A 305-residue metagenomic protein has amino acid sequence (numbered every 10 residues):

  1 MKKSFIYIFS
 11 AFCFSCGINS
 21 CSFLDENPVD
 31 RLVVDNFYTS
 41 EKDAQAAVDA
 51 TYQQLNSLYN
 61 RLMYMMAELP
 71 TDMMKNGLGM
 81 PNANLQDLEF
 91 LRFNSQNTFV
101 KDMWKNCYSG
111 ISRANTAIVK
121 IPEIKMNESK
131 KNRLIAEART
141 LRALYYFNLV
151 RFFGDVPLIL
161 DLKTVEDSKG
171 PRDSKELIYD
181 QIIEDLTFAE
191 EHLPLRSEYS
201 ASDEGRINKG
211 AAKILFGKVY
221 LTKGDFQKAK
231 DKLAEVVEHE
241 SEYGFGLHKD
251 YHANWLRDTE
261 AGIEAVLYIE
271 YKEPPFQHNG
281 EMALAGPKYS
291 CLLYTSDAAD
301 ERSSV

Functional and structural regions predicted by a protein language model:
M1-I8: Bacterial N-terminal signal peptides that target proteins for export
S22-M80, Y179, T187-E190, R206-S296 (+1 more regions): An aromatic- and glycine-enriched ligand-binding surface/loop that stacks and positions planar moieties
D30-V34, R92-S95, L160-D167: Short linear capping/connector segments at secondary-structure termini
S40-E41, Q45-Y59, M80-F153, K169 (+2 more regions): Conserved, well-structured interaction surfaces
V150-R151, P157, T222-G224: Short coil/turn linking the two alpha-helices of tandem helical-hairpin repeats
D155-L162, E191-S202, G244-Y251: Glycine- and aromatic-rich loop/turn segments at beta-sheet edges
